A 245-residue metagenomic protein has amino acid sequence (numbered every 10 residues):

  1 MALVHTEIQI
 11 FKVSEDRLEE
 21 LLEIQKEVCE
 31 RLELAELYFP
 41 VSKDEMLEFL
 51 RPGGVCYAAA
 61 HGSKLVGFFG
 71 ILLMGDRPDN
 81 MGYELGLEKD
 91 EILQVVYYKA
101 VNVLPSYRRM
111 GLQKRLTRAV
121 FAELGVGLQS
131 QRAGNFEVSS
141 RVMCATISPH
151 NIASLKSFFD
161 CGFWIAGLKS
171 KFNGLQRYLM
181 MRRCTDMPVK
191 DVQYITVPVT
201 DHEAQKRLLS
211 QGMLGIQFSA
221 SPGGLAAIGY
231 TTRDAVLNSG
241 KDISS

Functional and structural regions predicted by a protein language model:
V4-E23, P198: A short beta-loop-alpha structural element at the N-terminal edge of CoA-dependent acyl/N-acetyltransferase catalytic
C29-D79, S219-G224: Active-site rim helix/loop that mediates acceptor-substrate recognition in acyltransferases
K64-V101, R108, G134-N135: Conserved acyl-donor/pantetheine-binding loop and adjacent beta-alpha core of acyl/acetyltransferases and related
D76, T146, F159-L179, L214-G224: Conserved catalytic-core motifs of GNAT/GCN5-like acyltransferases
Y97-V103, R109-V126, Q131-R132, D160: Conserved acetyl-CoA-binding loop-helix of GNAT-fold acetyltransferases
L124-P149, L175: Conserved GNAT acetyl-CoA-binding A-motif
S154-F158: Conserved active-site tyrosine of GNAT-family acetyltransferases
K171-P198, G224-D242: C-terminal "cap" of GNAT-fold acetyltransferases
